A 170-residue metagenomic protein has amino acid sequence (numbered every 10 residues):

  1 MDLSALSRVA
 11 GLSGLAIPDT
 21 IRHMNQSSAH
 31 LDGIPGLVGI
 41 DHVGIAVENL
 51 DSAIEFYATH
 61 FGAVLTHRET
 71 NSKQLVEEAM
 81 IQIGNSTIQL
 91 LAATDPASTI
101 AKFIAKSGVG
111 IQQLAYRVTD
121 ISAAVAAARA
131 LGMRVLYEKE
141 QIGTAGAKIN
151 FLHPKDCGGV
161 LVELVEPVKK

Functional and structural regions predicted by a protein language model:
D2-G36, A79-M80, Q89, Y116 (+1 more regions): Vicinal oxygen chelate
S28, A97-K102: A short, acidic/glycine-rich surface segment
I40-E48, A79-Q82, A101-A127: Vicinal oxygen chelate
S52, T70-Q74: Short glycine/proline-centered loop/turn elements that form peptide/ligand docking sites
A53-A58, A128: Conserved active-site tyrosine of GNAT-family acetyltransferases
T59-H67, L131-V135: Conserved acetyl-CoA-binding loop of GNAT-fold acetyltransferases
